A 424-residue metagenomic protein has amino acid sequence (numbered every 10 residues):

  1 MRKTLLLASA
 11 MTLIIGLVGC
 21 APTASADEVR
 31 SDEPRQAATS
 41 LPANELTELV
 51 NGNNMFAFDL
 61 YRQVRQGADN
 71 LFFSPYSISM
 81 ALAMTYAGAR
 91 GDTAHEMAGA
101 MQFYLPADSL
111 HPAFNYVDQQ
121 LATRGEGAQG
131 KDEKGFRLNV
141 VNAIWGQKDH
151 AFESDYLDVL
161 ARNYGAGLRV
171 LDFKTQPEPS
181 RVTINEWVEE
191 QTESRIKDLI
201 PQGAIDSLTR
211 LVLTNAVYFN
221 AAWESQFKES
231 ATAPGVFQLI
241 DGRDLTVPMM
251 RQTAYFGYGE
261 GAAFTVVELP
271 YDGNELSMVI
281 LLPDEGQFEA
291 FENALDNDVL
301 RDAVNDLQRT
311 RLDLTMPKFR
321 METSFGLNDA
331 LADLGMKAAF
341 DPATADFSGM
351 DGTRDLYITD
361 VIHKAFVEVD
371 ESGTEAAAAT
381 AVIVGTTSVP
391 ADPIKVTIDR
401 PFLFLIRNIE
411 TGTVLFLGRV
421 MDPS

Functional and structural regions predicted by a protein language model:
R2-P177, I409, V420: Detector for small/aliphatic-rich hydrophobic stretches
A8, T12-I14, R35-S40, Q238 (+3 more regions): Feature marks proteins synthesized as precursors that undergo proteolytic processing into two chains
A68, A107-I280, N305-P390: Non-catalytic, conformational "gating/processing" segments within enzyme and secreted inhibitor domains
T93-M97, Q287-F291, T323-F325, A377 (+1 more regions): Extracytoplasmic/secreted cell-surface and envelope-processing proteins
M97-M101, F227-V236, E289-D298: Short Gly/aromatic-enriched secondary-structure transition segments
L213, T265-L281, A391-S424: Extended hydrophobic
Q226-E229, L281, A290-D296, A381-V382 (+2 more regions): Composition- and surface-driven signal marking solvent-exposed, interaction-prone regions in large proteins
P283-Q308: Internal alpha/beta scaffold segment
